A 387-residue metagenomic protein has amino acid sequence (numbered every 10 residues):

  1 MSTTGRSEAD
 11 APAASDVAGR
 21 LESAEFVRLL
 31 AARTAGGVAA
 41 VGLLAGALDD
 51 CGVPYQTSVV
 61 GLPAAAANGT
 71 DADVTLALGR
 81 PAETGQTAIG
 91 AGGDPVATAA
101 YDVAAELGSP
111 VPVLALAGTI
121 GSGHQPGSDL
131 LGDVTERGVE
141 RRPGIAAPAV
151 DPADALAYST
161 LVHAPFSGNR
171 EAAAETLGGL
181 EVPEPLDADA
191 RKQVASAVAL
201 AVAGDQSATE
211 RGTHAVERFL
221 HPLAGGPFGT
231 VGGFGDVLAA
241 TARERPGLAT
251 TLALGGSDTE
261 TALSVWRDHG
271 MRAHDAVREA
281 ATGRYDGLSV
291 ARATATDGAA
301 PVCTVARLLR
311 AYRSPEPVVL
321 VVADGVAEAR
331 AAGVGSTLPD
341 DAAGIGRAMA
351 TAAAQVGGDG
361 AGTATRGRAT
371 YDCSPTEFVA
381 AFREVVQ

Functional and structural regions predicted by a protein language model:
M1-A203, T213-G233, P246-R278, T282-Q387: Replace "Mg2+/Mn2+-dependent" with "divalent metal-dependent
F234-T241: Alpha-helical scaffolding flanking metal-ion-dependent phosphate/phosphodiester catalytic sites
